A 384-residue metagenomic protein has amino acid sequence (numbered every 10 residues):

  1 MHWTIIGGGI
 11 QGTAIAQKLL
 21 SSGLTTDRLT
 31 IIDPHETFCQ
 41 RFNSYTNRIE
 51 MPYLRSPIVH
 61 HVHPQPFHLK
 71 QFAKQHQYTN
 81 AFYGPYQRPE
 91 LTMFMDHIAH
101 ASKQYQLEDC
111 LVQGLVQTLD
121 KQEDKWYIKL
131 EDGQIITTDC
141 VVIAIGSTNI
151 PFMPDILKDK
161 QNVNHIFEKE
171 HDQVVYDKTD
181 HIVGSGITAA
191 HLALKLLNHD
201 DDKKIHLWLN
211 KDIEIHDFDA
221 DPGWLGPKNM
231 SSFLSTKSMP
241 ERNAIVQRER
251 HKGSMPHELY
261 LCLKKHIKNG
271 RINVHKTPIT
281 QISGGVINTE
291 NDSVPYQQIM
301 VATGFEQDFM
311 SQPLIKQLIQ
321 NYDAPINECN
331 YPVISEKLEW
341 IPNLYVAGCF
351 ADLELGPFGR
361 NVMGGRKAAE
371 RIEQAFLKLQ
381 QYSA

Functional and structural regions predicted by a protein language model:
M1-H35, Y83-I187, H191-A384: Flavin (primarily FAD) cofactor-binding/catalytic cores of flavoenzymes
H35-V62, I215-M230: Conserved N-terminal glycine-rich FAD pyrophosphate-binding loop of Rossmann-like flavoproteins
Q40-N43, P52, F67, T303 (+2 more regions): Flexible, active-site-adjacent loop/turn segments at secondary-structure boundaries
T46, R55-I58, A73, E123 (+1 more regions): Generic low-complexity, intrinsically disordered sequence content enriched in small uncharged/hydrophobic residues
V59-F67, M239-I245: C-terminal domain-closing interface element
H61-M95: A conserved beta-strand/loop capping segment in the N-terminal third of enzymes that catalyze redox or closely related
